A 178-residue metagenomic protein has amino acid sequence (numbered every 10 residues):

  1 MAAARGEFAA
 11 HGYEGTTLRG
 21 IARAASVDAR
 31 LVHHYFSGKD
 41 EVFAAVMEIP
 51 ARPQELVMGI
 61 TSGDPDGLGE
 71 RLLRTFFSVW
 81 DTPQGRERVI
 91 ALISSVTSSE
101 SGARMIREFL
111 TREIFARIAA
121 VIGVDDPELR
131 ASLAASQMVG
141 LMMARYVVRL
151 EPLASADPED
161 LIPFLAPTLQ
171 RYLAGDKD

Functional and structural regions predicted by a protein language model:
A3-E41, A45: Helix-turn-helix
V27, T75, A91-L92, R117: A general alpha-helix detector
E48-P53: Short, basic, alpha-helical segments at the C-terminal edge of helix-turn-helix-like DNA-binding modules
E55-V89: Hydrophobic alpha-helical connector segments
F76, V89-V96, A134-M138, M142: Short alpha-helical scaffolding segments that buttress acidic/His motifs in well-ordered protein cores
W80-A103, R107-E108: Amphipathic alpha-helical segments used for helix-helix packing
A103-E108, I118-Y172, D176-D178: Hydrophobic/aromatic-rich alpha-helical bundle segments in the mid-to-C-terminal region
